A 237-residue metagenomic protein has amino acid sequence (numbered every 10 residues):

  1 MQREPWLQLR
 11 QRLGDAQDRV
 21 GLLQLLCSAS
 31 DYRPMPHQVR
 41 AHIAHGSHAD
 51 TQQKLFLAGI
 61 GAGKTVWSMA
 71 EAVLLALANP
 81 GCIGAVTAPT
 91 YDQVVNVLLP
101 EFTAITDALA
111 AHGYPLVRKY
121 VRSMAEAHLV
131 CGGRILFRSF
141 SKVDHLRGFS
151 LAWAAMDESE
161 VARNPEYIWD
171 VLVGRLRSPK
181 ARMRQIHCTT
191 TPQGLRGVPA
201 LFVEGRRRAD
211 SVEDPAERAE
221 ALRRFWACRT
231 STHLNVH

Functional and structural regions predicted by a protein language model:
M1-H237: Phosphate/NTP-binding elements of NTP-utilizing enzymes
